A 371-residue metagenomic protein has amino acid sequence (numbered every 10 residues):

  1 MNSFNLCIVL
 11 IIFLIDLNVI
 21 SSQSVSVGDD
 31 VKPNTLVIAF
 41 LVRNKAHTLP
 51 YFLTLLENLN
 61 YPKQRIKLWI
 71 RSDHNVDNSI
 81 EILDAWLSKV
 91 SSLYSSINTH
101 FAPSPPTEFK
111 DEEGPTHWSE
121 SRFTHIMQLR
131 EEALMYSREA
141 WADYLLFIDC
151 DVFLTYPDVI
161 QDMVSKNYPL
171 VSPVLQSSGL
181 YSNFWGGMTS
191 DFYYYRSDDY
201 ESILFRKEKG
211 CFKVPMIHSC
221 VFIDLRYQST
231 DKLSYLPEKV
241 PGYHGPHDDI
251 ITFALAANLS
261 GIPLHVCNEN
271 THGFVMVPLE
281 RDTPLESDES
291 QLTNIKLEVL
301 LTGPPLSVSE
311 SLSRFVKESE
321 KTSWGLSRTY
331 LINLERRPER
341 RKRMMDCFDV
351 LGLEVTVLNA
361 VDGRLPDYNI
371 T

Functional and structural regions predicted by a protein language model:
S3-V19: Cleavable N-terminal signal peptides of Sec/SRP-targeted secreted and luminal proteins
N34-L36, L59-W69, D77, S92-I97 (+2 more regions): Short loop->beta transition adjacent to catalytic acidic/histidine clusters or analogous donor-positioning motifs
L36-K45, F52, L59, R71-S72 (+2 more regions): A conserved hydrophobic helix/loop-capping motif in glycosyltransferases and polysaccharide synthases
N78-A142, L353-T371: Active-site-proximal specificity loops/subdomain of glycosyltransferases
S121, L134-M135, V152-P241: Conserved catalytic core of nucleotide-sugar-dependent glycosyltransferases
E131, C220, H247-A254: Conserved glycosyltransferase catalytic-site signature
W141-F153: Short beta-strand-to-loop acidic/aromatic patch adjacent to the donor-nucleotide binding site
Q176, P241-I251, P263-T371: An acidic/histidine-cluster motif and surrounding catalytic segment that typifies divalent-metal-assisted enzyme active
